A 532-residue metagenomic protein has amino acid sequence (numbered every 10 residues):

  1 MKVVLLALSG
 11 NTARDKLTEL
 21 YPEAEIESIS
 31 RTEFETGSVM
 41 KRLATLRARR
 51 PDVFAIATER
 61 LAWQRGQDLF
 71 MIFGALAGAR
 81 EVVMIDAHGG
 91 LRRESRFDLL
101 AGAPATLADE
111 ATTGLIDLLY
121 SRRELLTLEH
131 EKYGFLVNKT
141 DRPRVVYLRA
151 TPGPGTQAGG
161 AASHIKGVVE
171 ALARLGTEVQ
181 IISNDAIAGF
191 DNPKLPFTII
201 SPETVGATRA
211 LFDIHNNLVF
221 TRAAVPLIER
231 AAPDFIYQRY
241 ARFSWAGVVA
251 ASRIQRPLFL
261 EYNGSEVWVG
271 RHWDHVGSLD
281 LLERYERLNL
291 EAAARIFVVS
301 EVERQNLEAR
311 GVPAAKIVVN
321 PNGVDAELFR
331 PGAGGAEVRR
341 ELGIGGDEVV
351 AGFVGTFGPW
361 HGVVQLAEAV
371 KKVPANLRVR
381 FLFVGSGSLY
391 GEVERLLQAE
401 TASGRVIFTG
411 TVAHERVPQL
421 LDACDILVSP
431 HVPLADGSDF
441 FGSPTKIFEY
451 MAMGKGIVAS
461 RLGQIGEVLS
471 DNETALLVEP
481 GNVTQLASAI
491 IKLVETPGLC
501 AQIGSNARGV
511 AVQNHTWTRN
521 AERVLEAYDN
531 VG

Functional and structural regions predicted by a protein language model:
M1-I29, R49, E124-G189, P193-K194: N-terminal subdomain of nucleotide-sugar transferases
L99-L126, V249-R253, Y262, E266 (+1 more regions): Membrane-proximal helix-turn-helix segments that form the acceptor-binding/catalytic region of lipid-linked
V146-L148, G345-V370, L382: Conserved donor-binding/catalytic core segment of Leloir-type glycosyltransferases
T156, H361, E415-Q419, D425-F448 (+1 more regions): Nucleotide-sugar-dependent
D185, V302, G323: Carbohydrate-associated surface elements
V384, E392-L421, I426: Nucleotide-activated donor-binding/catalytic signature segment of Leloir-type glycosyltransferases, i.e., the conserved
D471-N472, L476-V483, K492-G498: Conserved acidic donor-binding segment of nucleotide-sugar-dependent glycosyltransferases
K492, L499-N514: A short, well-ordered alpha-helix in the C-terminal region of glycosyltransferases
